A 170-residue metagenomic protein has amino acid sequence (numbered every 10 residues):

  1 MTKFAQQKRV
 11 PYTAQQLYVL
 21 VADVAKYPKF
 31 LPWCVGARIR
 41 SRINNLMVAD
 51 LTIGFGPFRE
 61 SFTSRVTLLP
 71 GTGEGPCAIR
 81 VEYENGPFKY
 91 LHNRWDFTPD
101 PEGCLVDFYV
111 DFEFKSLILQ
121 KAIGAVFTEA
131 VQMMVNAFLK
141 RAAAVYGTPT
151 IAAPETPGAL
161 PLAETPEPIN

Functional and structural regions predicted by a protein language model:
M1-N44, E102, T148, A159-N170: Hydrophobic ligand-binding cavity/cleft-lining segments
A5, R59-T63, Y90-N93: Short, surface-exposed coil-to-beta transition loops
V10-A14, I53-P57, L68-T72, N85-K89 (+2 more regions): Beta-strand elements of well-folded, non-transmembrane domains
Q15, W95, N136: Short alpha-helical basic/polar micro-motif
L17, Y27, A49, F108 (+1 more regions): Hydrophobic pocket/interface hotspot
R38-E84, A137, A163-I169: Glycine-rich portal/gate segments that line the openings of hydrophobic small-molecule binding cavities
R80-M133: Beta-strand/loop substructures that line and gate deep hydrophobic ligand-binding cavities in soluble
F114, Q120-E164, I169: A conserved amphipathic terminal alpha-helix motif
